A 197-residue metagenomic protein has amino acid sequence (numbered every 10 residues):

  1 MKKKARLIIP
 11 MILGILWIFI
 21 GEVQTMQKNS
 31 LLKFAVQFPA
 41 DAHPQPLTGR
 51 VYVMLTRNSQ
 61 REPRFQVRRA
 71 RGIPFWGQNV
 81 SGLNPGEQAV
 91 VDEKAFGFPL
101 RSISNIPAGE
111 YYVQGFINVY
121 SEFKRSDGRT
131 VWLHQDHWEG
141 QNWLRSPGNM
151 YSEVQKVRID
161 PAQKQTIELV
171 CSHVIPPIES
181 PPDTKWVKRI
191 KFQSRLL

Functional and structural regions predicted by a protein language model:
P10-W17: Bacterial N-terminal signal peptides
W17-S30: Bacterial Sec-dependent signal peptides at the C-terminal "C-region" and cleavage site
F34-H43, R57-P63: Short amphipathic, basic-aromatic surface patches that mediate peripheral association with negatively charged
Q60-R61, I117-H134: Short acidic/polar inter-strand loop motif in beta-rich domains
Q78, L133-Q135, G140-Q141, R145-P147 (+2 more regions): Short Trp-Ser/Thr-centered turn/loop motifs at beta-strand boundaries
S81-S102: A beta-strand/beta-hairpin structural motif
N105-E122: A short tyrosine-centered beta-strand micro-motif
R158-L197: N-terminal cap/lid segment of alpha/beta-hydrolase-fold proteins
